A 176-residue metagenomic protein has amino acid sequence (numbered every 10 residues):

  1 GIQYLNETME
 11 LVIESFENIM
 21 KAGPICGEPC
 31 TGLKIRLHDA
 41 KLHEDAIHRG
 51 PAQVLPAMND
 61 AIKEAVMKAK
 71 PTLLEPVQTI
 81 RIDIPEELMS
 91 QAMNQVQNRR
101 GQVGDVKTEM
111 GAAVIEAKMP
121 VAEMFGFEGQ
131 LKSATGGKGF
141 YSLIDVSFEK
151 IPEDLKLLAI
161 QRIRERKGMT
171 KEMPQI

Functional and structural regions predicted by a protein language model:
G1-I176: Accessory interaction regions appended to the cores of large information-processing enzymes
